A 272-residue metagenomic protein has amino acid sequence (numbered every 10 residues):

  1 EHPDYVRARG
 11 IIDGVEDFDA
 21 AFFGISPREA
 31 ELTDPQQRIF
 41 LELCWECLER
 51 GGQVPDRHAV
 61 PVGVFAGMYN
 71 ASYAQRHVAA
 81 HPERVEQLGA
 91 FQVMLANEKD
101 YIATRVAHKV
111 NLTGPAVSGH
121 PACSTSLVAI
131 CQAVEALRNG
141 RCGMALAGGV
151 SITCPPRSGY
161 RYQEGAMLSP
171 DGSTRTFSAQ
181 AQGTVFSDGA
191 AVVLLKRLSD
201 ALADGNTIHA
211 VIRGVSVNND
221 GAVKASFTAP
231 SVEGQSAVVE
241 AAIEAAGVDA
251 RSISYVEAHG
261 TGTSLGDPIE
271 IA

Functional and structural regions predicted by a protein language model:
E1-A272: Condensing-enzyme catalytic core of the thiolase-fold
